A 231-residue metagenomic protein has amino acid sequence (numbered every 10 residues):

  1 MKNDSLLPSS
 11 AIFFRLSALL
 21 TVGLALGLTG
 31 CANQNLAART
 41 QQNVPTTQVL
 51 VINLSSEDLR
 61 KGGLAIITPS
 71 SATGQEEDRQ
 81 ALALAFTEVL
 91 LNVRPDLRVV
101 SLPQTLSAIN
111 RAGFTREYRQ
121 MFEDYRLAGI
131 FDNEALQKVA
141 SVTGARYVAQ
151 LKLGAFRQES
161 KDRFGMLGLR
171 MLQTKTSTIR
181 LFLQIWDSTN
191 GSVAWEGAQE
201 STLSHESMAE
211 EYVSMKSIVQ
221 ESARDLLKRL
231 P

Functional and structural regions predicted by a protein language model:
M1, A155-R163: Short regulatory "switch" loops immediately downstream of catalytic or recognition motifs within protein catalytic
M1-I12: N-terminal secretory signal peptides that target proteins for export/translocation
R15-T29: Bacterial N-terminal signal peptides
C31-G62, V142-T143, K152-Q158, M171-P231: C-terminal/domain-edge helix-coil "capping" segments
T47-I52, G129-L136, F164-R170: N-terminal post-signal-peptidase region of extra-cytosolic proteins
G63-G154, S188, E196, E221 (+1 more regions): N-terminal segment of the mature soluble domain
Y118-M121, S160-T176: Mixed-charge, low-complexity intrinsically disordered segments
